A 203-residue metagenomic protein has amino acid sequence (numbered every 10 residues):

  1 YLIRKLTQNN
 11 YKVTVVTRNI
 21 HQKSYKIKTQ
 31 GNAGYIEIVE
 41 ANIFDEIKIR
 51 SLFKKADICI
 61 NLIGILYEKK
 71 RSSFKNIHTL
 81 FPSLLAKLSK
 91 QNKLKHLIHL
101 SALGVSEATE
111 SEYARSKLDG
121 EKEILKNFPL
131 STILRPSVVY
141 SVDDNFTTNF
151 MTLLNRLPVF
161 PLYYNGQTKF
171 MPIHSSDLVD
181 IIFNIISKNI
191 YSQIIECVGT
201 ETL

Functional and structural regions predicted by a protein language model:
Y1-K12: N-terminal Rossmann NAD(P)H-binding glycine-rich loop of SDR-like oxidoreductase domains
K12-T14, I65-L66, N76-N127, S131-S137: Conserved Rossmann-fold NAD(P)-dependent oxidoreductase catalytic core, especially the SDR/UDP-sugar
N19-H21, E201: Residues in the short beta-alpha loop(s) of Rossmann-like NAD(P)-binding domains
H21, Y25, Q30-L84, L88-Q91 (+1 more regions): NAD(P)H-binding glycine-rich loop region in Rossmannoid oxidoreductase-like domains and their noncatalytic homologs
F44, I77, F170-S176, L203: Residue-level signal for the nucleotide or nucleotide-sugar donor/cofactor binding architecture
F44, V105, V139-S141, L178: Conserved sequence/active-site signature of Rossmann-fold short-chain dehydrogenase/reductase
S111, T132-L153, T168-K169: Flexible, glycine-rich beta-alpha linker
T152-I173, D177, I181-V198: A conserved pocket-lining segment of Rossmann-fold NAD(P)-dependent short-chain dehydrogenase/reductase
